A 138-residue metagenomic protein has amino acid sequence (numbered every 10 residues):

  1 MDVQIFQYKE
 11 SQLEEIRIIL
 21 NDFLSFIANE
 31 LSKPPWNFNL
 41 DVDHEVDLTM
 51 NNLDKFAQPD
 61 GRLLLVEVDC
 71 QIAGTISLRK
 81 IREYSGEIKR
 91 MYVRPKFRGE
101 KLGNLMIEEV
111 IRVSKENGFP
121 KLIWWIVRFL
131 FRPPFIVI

Functional and structural regions predicted by a protein language model:
Q4-E10, N21-N52: Conserved GNAT-fold acetyl-CoA-binding loop/helix
V46-L64: A short helix-loop-beta-strand connector motif used in the catalytic cores of GNAT acetyltransferases and, in some
P59, K80-K89, R98, N117: A conserved beta-turn-beta hairpin within the catalytic core of GNAT-like acetyltransferases that forms part
L65, Q71-R79, E87, Y92: Conserved beta-strand in the GNAT
K80, R94-E100, R128-F129: Active-site acidic-Proline motif in GNAT/NAT acetyltransferases
V93, G99-R112: Conserved acetyl-CoA-binding loop-helix of GNAT-fold acetyltransferases
N104, P120, R128-I138: Conserved active-site alpha-helix within GNAT-family acetyltransferase domains
S114-I126: Conserved GNAT acetyl-CoA-binding A-motif
